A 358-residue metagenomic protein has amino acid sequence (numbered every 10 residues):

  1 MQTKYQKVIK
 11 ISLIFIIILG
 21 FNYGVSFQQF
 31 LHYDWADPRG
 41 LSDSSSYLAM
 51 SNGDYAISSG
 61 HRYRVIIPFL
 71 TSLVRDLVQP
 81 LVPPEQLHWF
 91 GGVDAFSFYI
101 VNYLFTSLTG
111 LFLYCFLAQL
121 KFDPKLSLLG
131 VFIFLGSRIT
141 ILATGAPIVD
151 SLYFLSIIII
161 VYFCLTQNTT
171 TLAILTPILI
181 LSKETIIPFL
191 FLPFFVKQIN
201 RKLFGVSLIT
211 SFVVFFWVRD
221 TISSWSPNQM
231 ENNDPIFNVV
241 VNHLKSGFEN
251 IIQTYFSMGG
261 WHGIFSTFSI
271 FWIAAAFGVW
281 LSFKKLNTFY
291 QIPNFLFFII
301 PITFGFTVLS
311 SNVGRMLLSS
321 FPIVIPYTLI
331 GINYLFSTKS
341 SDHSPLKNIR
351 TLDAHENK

Functional and structural regions predicted by a protein language model:
Q6-L41, I209-S223, I299-T303: Transmembrane signal-anchor helices characteristic of membrane glycosylation enzymes that use polyprenol
I57-G92: Short hydrophobic/aromatic helix or loop-helix immediately within or flanking a transmembrane segment in polytopic
S59, Y63, S97-L104, I133 (+2 more regions): Membrane-embedded glycan-lipid processing machinery
G92, F96-L120: Transmembrane-helix motifs of polytopic, lipid-linked glycan transferases
G110-L111, F265-Q291, F298-I302, Y327: Hydrophobic, aromatic-rich transmembrane alpha-helices and their immediate juxtamembrane boundary segments
F112-C115, I133, S151-L172, I323-Y327: Specific aromatic-rich, kink-prone transmembrane helix
S127-G136, T176-I180: Short helix- or helix-capping micro-motifs that position conserved polar/aromatic residues at function-defining sites
I158-F163, T170-K183, P188-F195, F212: Membrane-interface alpha helices of multi-pass inner-membrane proteins
